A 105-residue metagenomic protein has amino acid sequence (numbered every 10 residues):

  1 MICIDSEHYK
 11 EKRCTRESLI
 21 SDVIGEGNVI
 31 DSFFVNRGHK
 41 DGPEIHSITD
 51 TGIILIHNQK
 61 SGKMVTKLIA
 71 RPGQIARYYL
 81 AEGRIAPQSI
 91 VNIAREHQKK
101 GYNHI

Functional and structural regions predicted by a protein language model:
M1-I105: Ribonuclease/tRNase effector modules and their secretory precursors
